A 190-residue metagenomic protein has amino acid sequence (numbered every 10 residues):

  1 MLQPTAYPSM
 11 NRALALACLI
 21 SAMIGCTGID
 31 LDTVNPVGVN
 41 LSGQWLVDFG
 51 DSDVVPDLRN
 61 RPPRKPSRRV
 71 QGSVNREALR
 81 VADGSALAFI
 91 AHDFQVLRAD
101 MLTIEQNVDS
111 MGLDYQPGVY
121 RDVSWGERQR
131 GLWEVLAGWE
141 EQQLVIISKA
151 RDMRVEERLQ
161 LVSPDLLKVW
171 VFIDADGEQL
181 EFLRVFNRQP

Functional and structural regions predicted by a protein language model:
L2-A15: Bacterial N-terminal signal peptides that target proteins for export
M23-G25: C-terminal motif of bacterial Sec signal peptides marking the signal peptidase cleavage site
T27-P190: PEST-like low-complexity, intrinsically disordered acidic/proline/serine-rich tracts that flank trafficking/processing
